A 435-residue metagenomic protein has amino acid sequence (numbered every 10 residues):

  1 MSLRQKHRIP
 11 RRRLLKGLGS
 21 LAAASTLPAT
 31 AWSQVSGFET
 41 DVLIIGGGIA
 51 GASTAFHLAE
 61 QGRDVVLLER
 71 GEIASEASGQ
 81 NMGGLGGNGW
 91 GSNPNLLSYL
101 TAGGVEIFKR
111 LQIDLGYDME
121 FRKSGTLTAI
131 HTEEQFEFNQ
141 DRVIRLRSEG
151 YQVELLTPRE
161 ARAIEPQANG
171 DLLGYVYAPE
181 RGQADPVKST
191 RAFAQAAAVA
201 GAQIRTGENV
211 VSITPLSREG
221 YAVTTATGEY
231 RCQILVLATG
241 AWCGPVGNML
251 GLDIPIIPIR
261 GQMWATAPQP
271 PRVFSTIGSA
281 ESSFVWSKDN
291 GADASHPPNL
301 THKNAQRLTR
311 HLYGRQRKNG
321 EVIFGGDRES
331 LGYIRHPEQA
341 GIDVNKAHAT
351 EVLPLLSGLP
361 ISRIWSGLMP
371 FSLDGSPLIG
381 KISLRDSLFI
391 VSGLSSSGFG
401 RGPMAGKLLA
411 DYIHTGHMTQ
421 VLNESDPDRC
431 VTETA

Functional and structural regions predicted by a protein language model:
M1-P10: N-terminal secretory signal peptides
V42-V66: N-terminal Rossmann-like FAD-binding beta1-loop-alpha1 element of flavoenzymes
F56-E60, L85, M119-R122, E229 (+3 more regions): Active-site substrate-recognition segment that forms the wall of the catalytic cavity or substrate channel
E60-G79: Glycine-rich FAD pyrophosphate-binding loop
Q61, S383-A435: C-terminal lid/capping helical subdomain adjacent to the catalytic/cofactor pocket in oxidative enzymes
G83-I164, H311-L312: Dinucleotide-binding Rossmann-like beta1-alpha1 core, especially the glycine-rich loop that anchors the ADP
M119-T128, R162-A200, D327-L331, D386 (+1 more regions): Helix-loop-beta segment of a Rossmann-like dinucleotide-binding subdomain
E180-A226: Helical element adjacent to the flavin cofactor pocket in flavoenzyme catalytic cores
